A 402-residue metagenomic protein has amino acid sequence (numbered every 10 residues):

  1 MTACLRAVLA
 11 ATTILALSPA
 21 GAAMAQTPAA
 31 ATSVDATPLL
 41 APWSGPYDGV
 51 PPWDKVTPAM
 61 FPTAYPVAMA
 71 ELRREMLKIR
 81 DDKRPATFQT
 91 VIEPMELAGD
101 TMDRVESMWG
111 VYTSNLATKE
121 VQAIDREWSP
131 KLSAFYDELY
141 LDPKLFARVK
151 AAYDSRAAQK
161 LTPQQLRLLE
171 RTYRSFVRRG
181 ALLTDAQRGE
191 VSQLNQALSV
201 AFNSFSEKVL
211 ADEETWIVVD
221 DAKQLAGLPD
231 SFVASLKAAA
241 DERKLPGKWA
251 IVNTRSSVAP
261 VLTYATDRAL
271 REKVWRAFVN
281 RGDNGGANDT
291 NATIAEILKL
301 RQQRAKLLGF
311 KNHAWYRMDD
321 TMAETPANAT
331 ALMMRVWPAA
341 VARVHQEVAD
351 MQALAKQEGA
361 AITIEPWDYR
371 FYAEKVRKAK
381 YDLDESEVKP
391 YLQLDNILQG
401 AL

Functional and structural regions predicted by a protein language model:
T2-M24: Gram-negative bacterial Sec-dependent N-terminal signal peptides
A10-T13, Q26-S231, S235-K237: N-terminal helix-rich structural modules
V50-T57, G110-N115, V177, F278-A287 (+3 more regions): Glycine- and acidic
P51, P62, F135, Q159-T162 (+11 more regions): Hydrophobic alpha-helical scaffolding
T57, T87-T101, E120, I124 (+8 more regions): Secondary-structure capping and boundary motifs in well-ordered enzyme cores
L168, V200, E207, A211-V252 (+2 more regions): Active-site-proximal, well-structured secondary-structure segments within enzyme catalytic domains
R171, R178-L194, R281-Y316, A327-T330: A conserved hydrophobic secondary-structure block that centers on an alpha-helix together with its immediately flanking
R243-R281, Y369, A373-E374: Active-site-adjacent "gating/activation" loops or surface patches in catalytic cores
